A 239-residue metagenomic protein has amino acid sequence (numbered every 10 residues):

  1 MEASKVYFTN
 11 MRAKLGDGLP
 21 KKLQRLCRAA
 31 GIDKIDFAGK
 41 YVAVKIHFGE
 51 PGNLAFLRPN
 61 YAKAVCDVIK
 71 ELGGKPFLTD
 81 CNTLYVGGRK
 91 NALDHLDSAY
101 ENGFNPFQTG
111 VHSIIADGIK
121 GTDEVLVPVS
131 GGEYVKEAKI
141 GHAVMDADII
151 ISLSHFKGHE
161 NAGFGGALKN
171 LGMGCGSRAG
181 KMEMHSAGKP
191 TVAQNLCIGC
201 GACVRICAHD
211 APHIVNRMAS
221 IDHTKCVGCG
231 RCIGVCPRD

Functional and structural regions predicted by a protein language model:
M1-D239: N-terminal and secondary-structure boundary signal
